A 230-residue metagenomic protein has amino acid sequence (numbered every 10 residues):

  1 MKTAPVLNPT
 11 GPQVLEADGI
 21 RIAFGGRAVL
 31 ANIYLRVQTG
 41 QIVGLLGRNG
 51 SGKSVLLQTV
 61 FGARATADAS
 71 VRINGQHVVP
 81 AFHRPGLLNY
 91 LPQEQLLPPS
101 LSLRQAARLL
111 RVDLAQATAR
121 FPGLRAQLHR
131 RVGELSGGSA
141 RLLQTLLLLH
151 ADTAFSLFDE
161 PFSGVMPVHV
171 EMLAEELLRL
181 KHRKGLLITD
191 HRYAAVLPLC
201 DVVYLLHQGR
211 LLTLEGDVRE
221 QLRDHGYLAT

Functional and structural regions predicted by a protein language model:
L15, V29-N32: Conserved structural motif at the start of ABC-family nucleotide-binding domains
L46-R48: The feature captures the beta-strand-to-loop junction immediately N-terminal to the Walker
F61: Helix-to-loop junction immediately C-terminal to a conserved catalytic motif
R64-A65, G75-N89, R223-D224: ABC ATPase NBD coupling module
E94, P99-L114: Q-loop/switch helix immediately C-terminal to the Walker
R131-L135: Conserved ABC ATPase signature
E160-P161: Walker B catalytic motif
R210-T230: Conserved beta-strand-loop-alpha-helix hinge in the C-terminal portion of ABC ATPase nucleotide-binding domains
